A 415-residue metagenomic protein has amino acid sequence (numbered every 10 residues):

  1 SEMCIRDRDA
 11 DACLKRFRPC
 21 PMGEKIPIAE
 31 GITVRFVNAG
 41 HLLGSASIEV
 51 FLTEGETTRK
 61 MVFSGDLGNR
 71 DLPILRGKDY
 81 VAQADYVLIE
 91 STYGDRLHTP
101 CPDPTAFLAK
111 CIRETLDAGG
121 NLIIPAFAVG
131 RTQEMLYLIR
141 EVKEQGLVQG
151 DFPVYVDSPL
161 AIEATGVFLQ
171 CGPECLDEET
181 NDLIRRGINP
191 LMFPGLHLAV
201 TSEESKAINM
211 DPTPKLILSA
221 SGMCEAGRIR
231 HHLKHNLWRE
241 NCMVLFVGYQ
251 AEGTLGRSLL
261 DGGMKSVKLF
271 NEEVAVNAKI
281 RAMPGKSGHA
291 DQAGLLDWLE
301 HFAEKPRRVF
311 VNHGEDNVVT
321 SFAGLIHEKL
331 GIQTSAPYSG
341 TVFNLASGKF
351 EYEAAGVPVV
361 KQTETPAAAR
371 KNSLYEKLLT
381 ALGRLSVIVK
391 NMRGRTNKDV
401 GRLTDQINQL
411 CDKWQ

Functional and structural regions predicted by a protein language model:
S1-E2, R6-P153, P159, E174 (+1 more regions): His/Asp/Glu-rich metal-coordinating catalytic cores of metallo-dependent phosphodiesterases/hydrolases acting on
I32-F36, V167-C175, L296-D297, A346-P358: Short, surface-exposed amphipathic charged segments that create phosphate/polyanion-binding patches used for binding
T58-S64, R70, S91-T99, P125-A126 (+3 more regions): Acidic/glycine-enriched edge-of-secondary-structure segments
P73-L88, G172-T180, Q250-N277: Short, compositionally biased "basic patch" segments
C111-T254, V267-F270, A303, V318-T320 (+2 more regions): Hard-cation-handling environments
R228-H231, S287-A303: A short, acidic, amphipathic alpha-helical segment used as a generic capping/interface helix at domain edges
R239, E315-V360: C-terminal, active-site-flanking charged/polar segments
G340-D405: Charged, amphipathic alpha-helical linkers/stalks
